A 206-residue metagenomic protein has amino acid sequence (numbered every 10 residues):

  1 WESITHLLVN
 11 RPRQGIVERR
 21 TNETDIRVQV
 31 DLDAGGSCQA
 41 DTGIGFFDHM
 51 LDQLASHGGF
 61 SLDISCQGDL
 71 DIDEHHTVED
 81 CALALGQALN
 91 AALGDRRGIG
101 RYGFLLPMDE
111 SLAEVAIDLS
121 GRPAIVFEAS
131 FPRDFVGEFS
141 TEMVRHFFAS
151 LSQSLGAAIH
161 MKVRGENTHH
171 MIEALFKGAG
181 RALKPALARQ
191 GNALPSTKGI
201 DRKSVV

Functional and structural regions predicted by a protein language model:
W1-R13, E18: Asp-based, Mg2+/Mn2+-dependent phosphohydrolase catalytic module
Q14-R27, C38-D41, D48, D52-L54 (+1 more regions): Intrinsic, low-complexity N-terminal interaction/targeting segments
R27-D31, D48-S61, A82-L89, V115-D118 (+2 more regions): Proline/glycine-anchored alpha-helix kink/cap motifs
S61-D63, D95-R101, A158-K162, L187-T197: Flexible, glycine/charged-enriched surface loops at secondary-structure junctions
I64-T77: Short, charge-patterned binding micro-sites
R122, V126, V136-N192: Mixed-charge, glycine-accented linear interaction segment located at domain edges/termini
F127-F135, A193-R202: Solvent-exposed, glycine/polar-rich loop segments of beta-barrel outer-membrane systems
V205-V206: Conserved small/polar residues in nucleotide/adenosyl-binding loops
